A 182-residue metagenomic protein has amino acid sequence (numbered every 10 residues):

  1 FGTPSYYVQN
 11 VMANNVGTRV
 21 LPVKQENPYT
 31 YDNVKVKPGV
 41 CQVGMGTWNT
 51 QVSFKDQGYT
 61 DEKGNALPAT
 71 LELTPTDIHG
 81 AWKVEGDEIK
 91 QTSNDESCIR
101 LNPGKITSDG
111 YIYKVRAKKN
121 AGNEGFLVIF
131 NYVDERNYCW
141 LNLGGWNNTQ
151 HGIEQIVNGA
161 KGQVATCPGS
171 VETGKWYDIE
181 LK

Functional and structural regions predicted by a protein language model:
F1-K35: Substrate-binding and catalytic surfaces of secreted/luminal carbohydrate-active proteins
E26, Y113-A117, G174-K182: Short tryptophan-centered beta-strand motifs in secreted/extracellular beta-sheet-rich domains of glycan-recognition
Y31-Q42, L67: Short, solvent-exposed beta-strand-to-loop segments that form ligand-recognition rims of beta-rich domains
V34, F54-Y59, L181: Extracellular beta-strand elements of beta-rich domains used for carbohydrate recognition/degradation or cell-matrix
M45-N49: Short beta-strand-plus-loop segments that form exposed binding edges in beta-rich domains
G64-I99, L143-W146: Extracellular glycan-recognition surfaces and repeat-rich motifs
Q91-K161: Secretory/extracellular carbohydrate-interaction modules and structurally similar beta-sandwich "look-alikes"
V157-E180: Short, aromatic/His-centered strand-loop micro-motif at the edge of beta-sheets
